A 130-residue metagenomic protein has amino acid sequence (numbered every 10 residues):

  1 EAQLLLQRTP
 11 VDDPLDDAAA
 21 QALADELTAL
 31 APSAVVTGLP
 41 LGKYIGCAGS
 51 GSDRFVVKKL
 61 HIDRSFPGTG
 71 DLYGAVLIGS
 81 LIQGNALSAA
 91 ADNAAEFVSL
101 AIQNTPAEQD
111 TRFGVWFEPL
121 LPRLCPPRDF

Functional and structural regions predicted by a protein language model:
E1, G38-G42, L60-D63, A94-V98: Glycine-rich beta-alpha junction loops
E1-R54, S88: Conserved phosphate/ATP/ADP-binding segment of small-molecule kinases
R8, T37-L39, K59-L60, T69 (+1 more regions): Fold-independent oxyanion-binding glycine-rich loops and adjacent beta-strand/coil segments at enzyme active sites
S52-I62: Glycine/charged-rich beta-loop-alpha catalytic/anionic-binding loops adjacent to active sites
F55-V56, S80-A94: Phosphate-handling active-site elements
R64-L87: Short, small-residue alpha-helix embedded
S88-F130: Charged C-terminal helix
